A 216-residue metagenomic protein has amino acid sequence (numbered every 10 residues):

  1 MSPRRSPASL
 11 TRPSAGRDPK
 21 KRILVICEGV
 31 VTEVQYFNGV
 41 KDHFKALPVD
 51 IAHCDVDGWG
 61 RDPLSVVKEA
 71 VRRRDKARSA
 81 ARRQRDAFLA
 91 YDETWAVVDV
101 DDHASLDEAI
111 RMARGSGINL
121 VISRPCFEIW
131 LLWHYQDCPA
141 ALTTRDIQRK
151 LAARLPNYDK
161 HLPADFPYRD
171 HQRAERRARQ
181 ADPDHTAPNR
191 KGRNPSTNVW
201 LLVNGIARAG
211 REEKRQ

Functional and structural regions predicted by a protein language model:
M1-R4, A8-R22, V34, N38-D55 (+1 more regions): C-terminal accessory helical subdomains adjacent to catalytic cores in phosphodiester- and nucleotide-handling enzymes
L24-I26: Conserved beta-strand elements of the Class I
G29-E33: Short acidic, Gly/Ser-rich segments with clustered Asp/Glu that frequently serve as metal-coordination loops in enzyme
V56-R83: A broadly used, surface-exposed interaction patch
